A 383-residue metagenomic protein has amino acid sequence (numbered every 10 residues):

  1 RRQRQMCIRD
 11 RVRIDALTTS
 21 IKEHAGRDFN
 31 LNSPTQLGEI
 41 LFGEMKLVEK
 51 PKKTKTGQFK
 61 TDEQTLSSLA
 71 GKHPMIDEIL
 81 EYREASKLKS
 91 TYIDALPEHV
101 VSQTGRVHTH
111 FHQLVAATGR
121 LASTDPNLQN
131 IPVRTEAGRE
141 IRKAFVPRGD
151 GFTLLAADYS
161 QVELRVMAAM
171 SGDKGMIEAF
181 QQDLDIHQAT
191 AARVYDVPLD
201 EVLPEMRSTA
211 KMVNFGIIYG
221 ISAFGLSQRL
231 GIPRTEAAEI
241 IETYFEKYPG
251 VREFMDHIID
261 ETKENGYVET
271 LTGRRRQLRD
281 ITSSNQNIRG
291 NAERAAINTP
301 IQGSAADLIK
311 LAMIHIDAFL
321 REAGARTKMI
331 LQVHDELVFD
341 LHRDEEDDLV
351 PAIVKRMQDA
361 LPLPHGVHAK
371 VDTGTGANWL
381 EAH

Functional and structural regions predicted by a protein language model:
R1-Q5, R9-E136, V146-T153, S160-E163 (+7 more regions): Conserved "right-hand" nucleotidyltransferase catalytic core of DNA-directed polymerases
R11, D15, G26, F42 (+19 more regions): Hydrophobic alpha-helix feature that most strongly marks membrane-spanning transmembrane helices and their immediate
A16-T19, E23-D77, E246-N298, D344-H383: C-terminal polymerase-core module
L31, A179-Q181, I301: Conserved, non-catalytic sequence blocks in retroelement Pol enzymes and Pol-derived host proteins
V101, V107-T109, Q113-A116, A192-R326 (+5 more regions): Conserved catalytic core of nucleic-acid polymerases
V133-E140, Q182-A189, S283-N285: Flexible glycine/proline-rich, aromatic-decorated loop/lid segments
R139, F152-T153, V162, R326-K328 (+1 more regions): Gly/His-enriched, cation/cofactor- and phosphate-binding structural elements
R142-M167, E178-K211: Conserved catalytic alpha/beta cores of large enzymes that bind or transform nucleotide phosphates and polynucleotides
